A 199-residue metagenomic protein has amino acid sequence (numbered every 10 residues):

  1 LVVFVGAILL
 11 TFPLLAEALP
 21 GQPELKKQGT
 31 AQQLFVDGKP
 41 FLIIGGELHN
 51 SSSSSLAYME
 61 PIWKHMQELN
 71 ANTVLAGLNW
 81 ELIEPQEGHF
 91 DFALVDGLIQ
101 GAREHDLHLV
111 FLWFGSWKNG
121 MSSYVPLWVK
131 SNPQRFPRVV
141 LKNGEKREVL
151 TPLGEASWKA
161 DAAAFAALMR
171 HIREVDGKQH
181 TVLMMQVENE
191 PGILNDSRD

Functional and structural regions predicted by a protein language model:
V2-P13: Bacterial N-terminal signal peptides
E17-A71: N-terminal carbohydrate-binding accessory modules
F41, H49-S53, W80-I83, G115-N119 (+1 more regions): Solvent-exposed loop/turn segments at secondary-structure junctions within structured extracellular/periplasmic domains
I44-G46, V74-A76, L109-L112, L183-V187: Hydrophobic faces of well-ordered beta-strands that scaffold small-molecule active sites in alpha/beta enzyme cores
G45-S55, G77-V95, K142-A163: The substrate-binding groove and active-site-proximal loops of carbohydrate-active enzymes, especially glycoside
Y58-P133: Aromatic-lined substrate-binding rim segments of carbohydrate-active enzymes
E104-L107, W117-D199: Active-site region of glycoside hydrolase catalytic domains
